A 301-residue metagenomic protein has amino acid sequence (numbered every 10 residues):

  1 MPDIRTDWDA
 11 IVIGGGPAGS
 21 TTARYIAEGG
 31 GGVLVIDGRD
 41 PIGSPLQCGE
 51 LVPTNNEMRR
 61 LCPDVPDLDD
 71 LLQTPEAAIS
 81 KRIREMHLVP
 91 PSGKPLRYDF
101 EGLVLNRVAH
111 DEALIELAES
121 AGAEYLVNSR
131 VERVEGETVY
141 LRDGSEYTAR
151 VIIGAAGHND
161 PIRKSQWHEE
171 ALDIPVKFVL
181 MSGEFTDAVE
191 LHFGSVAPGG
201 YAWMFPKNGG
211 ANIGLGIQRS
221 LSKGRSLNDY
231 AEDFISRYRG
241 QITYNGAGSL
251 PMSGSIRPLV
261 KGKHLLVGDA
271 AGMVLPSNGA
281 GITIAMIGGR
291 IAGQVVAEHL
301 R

Functional and structural regions predicted by a protein language model:
M1-A10, Y25-G31, A211: Extreme N-terminal leader/targeting segments of oxidoreductases
I11, G15, A27-C48: Glycine-rich FAD pyrophosphate-binding loop
G15, G29, P41, A113 (+4 more regions): Predominantly flavin-linked oxidoreductase catalytic cores and closely associated redox partners
G19-S20: N-terminal Rossmann-fold NAD(P) dinucleotide-binding loop
R39-M86: N-terminal FAD cofactor-binding segment of flavoenzymes
H87-N106, T138, K207-R219: Helix-loop-beta segment of a Rossmann-like dinucleotide-binding subdomain
V260-S277: Short FAD-binding loop at a beta-strand-to-alpha-helix junction that anchors the flavin cofactor in diverse
I291-R301: Active-site-proximal substrate-binding core of FAD-dependent oxidoreductases
